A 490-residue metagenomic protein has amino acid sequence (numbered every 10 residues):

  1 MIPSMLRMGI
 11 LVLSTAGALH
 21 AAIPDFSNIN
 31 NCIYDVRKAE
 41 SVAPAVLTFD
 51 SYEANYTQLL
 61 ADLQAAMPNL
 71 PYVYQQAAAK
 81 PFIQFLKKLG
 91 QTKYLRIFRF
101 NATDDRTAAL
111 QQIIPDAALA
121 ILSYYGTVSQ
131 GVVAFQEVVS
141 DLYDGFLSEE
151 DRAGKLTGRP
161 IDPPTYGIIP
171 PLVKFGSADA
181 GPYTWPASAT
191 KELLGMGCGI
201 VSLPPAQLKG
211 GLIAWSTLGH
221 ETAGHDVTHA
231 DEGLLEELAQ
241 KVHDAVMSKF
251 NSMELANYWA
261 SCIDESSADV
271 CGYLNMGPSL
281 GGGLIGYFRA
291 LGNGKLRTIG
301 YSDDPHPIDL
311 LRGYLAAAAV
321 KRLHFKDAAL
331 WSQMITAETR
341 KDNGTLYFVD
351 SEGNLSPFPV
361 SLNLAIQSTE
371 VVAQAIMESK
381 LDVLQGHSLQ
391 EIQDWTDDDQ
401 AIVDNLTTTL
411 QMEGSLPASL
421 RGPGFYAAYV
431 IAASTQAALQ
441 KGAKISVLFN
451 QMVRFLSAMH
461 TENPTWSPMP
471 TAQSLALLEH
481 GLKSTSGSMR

Functional and structural regions predicted by a protein language model:
I2-S14: Sec-dependent signal peptide recognition, specifically the positively charged N-region followed immediately by
G17-A21: Sec/Tat signal peptide C-region and signal peptidase I cleavage site
A22-R152, T157-D179, T184-S188, L310-R490: Non-catalytic terminal regions of proteins
L156-R159, L234-V242, G281-A290: Short, glycine/acidic-rich hinge or "gate" loops at secondary-structure transitions that mediate conformational
T184-A187, E192-L194, G224-H225, A230-E232: Mobile, glycine-rich extracellular loop/lid and propeptide segments that shape or gate substrate/ligand access
S202-L218, W259: Short pre-active-site segment immediately N-terminal to the catalytic Zn-binding motif
I213-E236, Q240: Active-site recognition of the HExxH zinc-binding catalytic motif
F250-A318: Metalloprotease/metallohydrolase-associated module, dominated by Zn2+-dependent proteases
